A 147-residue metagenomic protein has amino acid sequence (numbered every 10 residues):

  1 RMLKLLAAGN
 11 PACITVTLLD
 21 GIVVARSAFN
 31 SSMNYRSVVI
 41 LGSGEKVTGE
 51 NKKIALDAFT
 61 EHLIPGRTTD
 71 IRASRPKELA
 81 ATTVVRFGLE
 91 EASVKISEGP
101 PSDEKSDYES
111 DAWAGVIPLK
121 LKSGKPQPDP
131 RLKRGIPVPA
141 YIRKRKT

Functional and structural regions predicted by a protein language model:
R1-A58: Short, structured beta-strand-loop surface elements
K52-T147: C-terminal edge-of-domain segments
